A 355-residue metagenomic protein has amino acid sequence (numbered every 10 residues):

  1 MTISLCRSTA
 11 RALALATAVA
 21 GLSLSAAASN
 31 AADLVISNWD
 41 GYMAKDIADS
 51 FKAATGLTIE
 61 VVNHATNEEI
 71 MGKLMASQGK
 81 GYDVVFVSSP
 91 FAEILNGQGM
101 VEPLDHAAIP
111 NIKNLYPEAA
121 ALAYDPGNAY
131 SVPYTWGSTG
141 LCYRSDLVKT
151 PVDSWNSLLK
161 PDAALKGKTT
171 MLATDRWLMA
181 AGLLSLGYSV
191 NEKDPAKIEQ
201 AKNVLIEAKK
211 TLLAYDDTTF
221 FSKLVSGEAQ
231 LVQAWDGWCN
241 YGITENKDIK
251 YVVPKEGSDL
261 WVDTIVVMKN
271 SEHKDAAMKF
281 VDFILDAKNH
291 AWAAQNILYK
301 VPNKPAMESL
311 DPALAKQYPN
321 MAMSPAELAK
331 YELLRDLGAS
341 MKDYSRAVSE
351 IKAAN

Functional and structural regions predicted by a protein language model:
A32-I94: Early extracytoplasmic/lumenal segment of secretory-pathway proteins
G81-Y82, F86-T211, D216-E228: Extracytoplasmic ligand-binding site segments that recognize negatively charged/polar headgroups
F91-I94, V225, L231-D248: A ligand-binding cleft/hinge motif common to bilobed small-molecule-binding domains
N96-P103, D125-N128, Y241-V253, A315-P319: Ligand-binding "clamshell"
C142-L147, L183-G187, V262-H273, W292: A bilobed periplasmic-binding-protein/Venus flytrap-type ligand-binding module shared by bacterial periplasmic
I198-E207, I243-K269: Periplasmic-binding protein-like
S222, P325-N355: Conserved C-terminal helix/tail region of periplasmic/extracytoplasmic solute-binding proteins
M268-L328: Mature extracytoplasmic/periplasmic domains
